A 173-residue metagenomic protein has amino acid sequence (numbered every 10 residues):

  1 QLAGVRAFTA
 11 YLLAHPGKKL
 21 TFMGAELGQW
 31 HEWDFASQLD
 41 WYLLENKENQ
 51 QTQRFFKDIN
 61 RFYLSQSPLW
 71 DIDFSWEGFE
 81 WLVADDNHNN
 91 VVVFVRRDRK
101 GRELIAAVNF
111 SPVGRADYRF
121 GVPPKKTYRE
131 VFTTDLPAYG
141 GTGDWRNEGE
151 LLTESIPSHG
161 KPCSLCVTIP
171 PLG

Functional and structural regions predicted by a protein language model:
Q1-T21, A25-G173: Carbohydrate-interacting/catalytic domains
